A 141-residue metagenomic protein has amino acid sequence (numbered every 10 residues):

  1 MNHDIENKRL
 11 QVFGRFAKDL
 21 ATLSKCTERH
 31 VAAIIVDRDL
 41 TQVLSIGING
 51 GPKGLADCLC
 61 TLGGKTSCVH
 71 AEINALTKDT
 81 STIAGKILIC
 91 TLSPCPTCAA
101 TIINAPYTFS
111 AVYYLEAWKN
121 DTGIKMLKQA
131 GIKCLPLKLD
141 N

Functional and structural regions predicted by a protein language model:
M1-N141: Zinc-dependent deaminase catalytic domain
